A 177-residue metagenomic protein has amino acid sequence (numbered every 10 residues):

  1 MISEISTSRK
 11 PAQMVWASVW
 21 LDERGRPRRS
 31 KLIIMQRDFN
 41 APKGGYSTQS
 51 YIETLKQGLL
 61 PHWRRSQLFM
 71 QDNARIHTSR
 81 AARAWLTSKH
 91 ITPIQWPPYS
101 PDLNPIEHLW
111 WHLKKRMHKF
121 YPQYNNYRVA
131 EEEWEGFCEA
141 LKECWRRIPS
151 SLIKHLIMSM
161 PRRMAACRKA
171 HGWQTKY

Functional and structural regions predicted by a protein language model:
M1-R65: Electropositive, glycine- and tryptophan-enriched low-complexity nucleic-acid-binding patches
I2, P11, V15, R24-P27 (+5 more regions): Nucleic-acid-interacting cores, centered on viral/eukaryotic replication and modification enzymes
A17, L55, D72, L86 (+4 more regions): Mobile genetic element proteins and their domesticated derivatives, centered on retroelements and DNA transposons
W20-R26, A74-H77, S100-P101, H118: Short, solvent-exposed loop/turn segments at secondary-structure junctions
R64-T78, L103-N104: Acidic/histidine-rich, metal-coordinating catalytic segments
S79-K89: Short, aromatic/basic amphipathic alpha-helical patches
I94-P98: His/Asp/Glu-enriched short active-site or ligand-binding loop at hydrolase and phosphoryl-transfer sites
I106-Y177: C-terminal anion-handling pockets and recognition modules
